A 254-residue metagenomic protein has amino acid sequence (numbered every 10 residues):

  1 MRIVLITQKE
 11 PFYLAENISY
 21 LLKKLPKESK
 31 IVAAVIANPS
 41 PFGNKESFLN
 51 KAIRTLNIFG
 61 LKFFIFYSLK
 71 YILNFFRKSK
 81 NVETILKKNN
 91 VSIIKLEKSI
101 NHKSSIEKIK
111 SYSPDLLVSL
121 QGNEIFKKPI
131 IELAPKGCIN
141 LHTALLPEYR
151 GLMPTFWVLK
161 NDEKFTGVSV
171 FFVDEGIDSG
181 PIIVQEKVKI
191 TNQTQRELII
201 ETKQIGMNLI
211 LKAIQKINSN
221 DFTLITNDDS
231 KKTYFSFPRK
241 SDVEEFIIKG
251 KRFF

Functional and structural regions predicted by a protein language model:
M1-F254: One-carbon transfer enzymes
